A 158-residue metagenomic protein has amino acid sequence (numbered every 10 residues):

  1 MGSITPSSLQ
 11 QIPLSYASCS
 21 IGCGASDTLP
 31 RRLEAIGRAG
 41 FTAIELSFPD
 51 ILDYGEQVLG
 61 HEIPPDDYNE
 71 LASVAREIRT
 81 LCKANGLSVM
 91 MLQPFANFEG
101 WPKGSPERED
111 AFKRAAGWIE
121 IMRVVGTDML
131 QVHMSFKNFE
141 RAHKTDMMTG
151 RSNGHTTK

Functional and structural regions predicted by a protein language model:
M1-G2, N153: Positively charged, lysine/arginine-rich intrinsically disordered segments
G2-D27: Boundary/entry segment of secreted carbohydrate-active catalytic domains
S3-L9, R31-G40, V58, D66-M91 (+1 more regions): Acidic (Asp/Glu)-rich catalytic clusters
A17-G22, S47-I51, P94-N97, S135-K137: Active-site beta-loop-alpha junctions enriched in small/polar residues
S20-G22, H61-N69, N97-E109: The substrate-binding groove and active-site-proximal loops of carbohydrate-active enzymes, especially glycoside
E45-C82, S135-K144: Glycine-rich, proline-tolerant flexible connector loops at the mouths of alpha/beta enzymes
A84, F98-K158: Active-site acidic/histidine proton-transfer and metal-coordination neighborhood in alpha/beta enzyme cores
